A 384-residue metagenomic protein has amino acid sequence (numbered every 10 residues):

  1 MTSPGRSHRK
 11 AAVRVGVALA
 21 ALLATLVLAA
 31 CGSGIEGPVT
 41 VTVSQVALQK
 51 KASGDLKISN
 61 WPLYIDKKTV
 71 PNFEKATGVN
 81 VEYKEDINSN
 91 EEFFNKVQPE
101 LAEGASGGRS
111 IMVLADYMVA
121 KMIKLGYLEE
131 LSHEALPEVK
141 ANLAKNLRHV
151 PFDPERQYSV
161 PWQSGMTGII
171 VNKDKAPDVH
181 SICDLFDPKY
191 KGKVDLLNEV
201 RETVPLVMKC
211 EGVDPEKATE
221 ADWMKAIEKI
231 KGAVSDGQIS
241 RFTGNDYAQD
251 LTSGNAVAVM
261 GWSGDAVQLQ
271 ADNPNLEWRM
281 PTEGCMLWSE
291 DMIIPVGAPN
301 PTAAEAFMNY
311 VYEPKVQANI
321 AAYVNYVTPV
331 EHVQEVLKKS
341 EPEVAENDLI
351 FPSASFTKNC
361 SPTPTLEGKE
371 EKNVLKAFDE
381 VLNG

Functional and structural regions predicted by a protein language model:
L26-A30: C-terminal motif of bacterial Sec signal peptides marking the signal peptidase cleavage site
G32, V39-A120: Early extracytoplasmic/lumenal segment of secretory-pathway proteins
S59-K67, K84-D86, N90-E91, G108-N255: Extracytoplasmic ligand-binding site segments that recognize negatively charged/polar headgroups
V119-K121, T252, A258-N275: A ligand-binding cleft/hinge motif common to bilobed small-molecule-binding domains
I123-E130, D153-R156, Q268-M280, K339-N347: Ligand-binding "clamshell"
M224-A233, R241, D272-A298, P342-E343: Periplasmic-binding protein-like
P295-K358: Mature extracytoplasmic/periplasmic domains
A354-G384: Conserved C-terminal helix/tail region of periplasmic/extracytoplasmic solute-binding proteins
